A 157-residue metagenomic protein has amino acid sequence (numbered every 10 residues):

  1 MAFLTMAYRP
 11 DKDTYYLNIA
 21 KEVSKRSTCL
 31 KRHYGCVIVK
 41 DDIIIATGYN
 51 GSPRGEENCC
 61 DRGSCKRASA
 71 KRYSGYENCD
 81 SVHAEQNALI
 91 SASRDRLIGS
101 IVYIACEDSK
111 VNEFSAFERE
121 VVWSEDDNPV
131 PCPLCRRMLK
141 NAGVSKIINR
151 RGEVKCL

Functional and structural regions predicted by a protein language model:
M1-A2: N-terminal amphipathic/basic-hydrophobic helices that include classical n-h-c signal peptides and signal-anchor
A7-N18, K25, A46-L157: Zn2+-dependent cytidine deaminase-like catalytic core
V23-R26, G35: Short secondary-structure capping/turn segments at boundaries of alpha-helices and beta-strands
L30-Y34, V82: Short, basic and Ser/Thr-rich N-terminal targeting/leader segments
H33-G48: Short beta-strand scaffold segments in enzyme catalytic cores
